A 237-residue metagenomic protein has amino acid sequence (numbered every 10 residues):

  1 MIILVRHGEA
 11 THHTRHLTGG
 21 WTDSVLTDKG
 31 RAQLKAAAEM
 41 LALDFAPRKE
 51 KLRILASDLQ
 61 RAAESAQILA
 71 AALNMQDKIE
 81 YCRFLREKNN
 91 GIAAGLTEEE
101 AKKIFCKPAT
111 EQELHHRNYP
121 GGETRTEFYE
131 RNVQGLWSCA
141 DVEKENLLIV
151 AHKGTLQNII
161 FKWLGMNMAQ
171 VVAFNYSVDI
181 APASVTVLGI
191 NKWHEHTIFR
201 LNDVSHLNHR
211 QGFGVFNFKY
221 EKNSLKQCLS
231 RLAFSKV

Functional and structural regions predicted by a protein language model:
M1, P47, A71, M75 (+2 more regions): Acidic, low-complexity terminal tails and accessory targeting/binding regions of phosphate-metabolizing enzymes
I2, L52, E143-G154: Generic beta-sheet signal
I2, R6-D77, E123: Active-site-proximal alpha-helix that buttresses catalytic centers in soluble enzyme cores
V5, A151, I180: A conserved hydrophobic position in a structured secondary element of the catalytic/binding core that shapes
G8, A56-L59, F84, I149-G154 (+1 more regions): Short, well-ordered beta-to-alpha junction loops that form the rim of enzyme active sites and present histidine/acidic
T11, R61-A63, E87-K88, T155-Q157: Short, active-site-adjacent cap segments at secondary-structure transitions
M40, I68-A72, S138, V142 (+1 more regions): Active-site catalytic microenvironments for nucleophilic, acid-base chemistry
C106-E127: Short glycine/proline- and acidic residue-enriched helix-loop micro-motifs that form flexible lids or anion-recognition
